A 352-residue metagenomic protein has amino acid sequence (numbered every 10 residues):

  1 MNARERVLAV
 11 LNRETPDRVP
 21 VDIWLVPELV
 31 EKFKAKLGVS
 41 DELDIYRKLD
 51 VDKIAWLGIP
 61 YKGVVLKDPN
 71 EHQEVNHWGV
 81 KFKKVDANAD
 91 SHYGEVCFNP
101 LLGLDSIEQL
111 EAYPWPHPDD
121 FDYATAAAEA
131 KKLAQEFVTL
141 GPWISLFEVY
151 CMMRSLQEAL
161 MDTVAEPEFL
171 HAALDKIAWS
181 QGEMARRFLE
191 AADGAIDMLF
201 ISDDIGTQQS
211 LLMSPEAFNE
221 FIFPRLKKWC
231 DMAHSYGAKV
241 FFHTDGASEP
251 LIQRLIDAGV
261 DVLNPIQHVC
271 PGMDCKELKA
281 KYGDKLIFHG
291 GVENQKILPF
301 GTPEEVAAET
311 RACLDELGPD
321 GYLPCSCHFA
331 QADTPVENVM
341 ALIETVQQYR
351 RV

Functional and structural regions predicted by a protein language model:
M1-L37, V75, K84, A112-V352: Active-site loop segments of alpha/beta catalytic cores
K34-K67: Segments that shape or occlude catalytic/ligand-binding pockets
I45-L57, F98-P114, I144-Q157: An N-terminal domain-start capping segment
Y46, G79, T139: Hydrophobic/aromatic pocket-lining and membrane-interface residues
V64-Y113, E136: A contiguous, low-structure linker/loop signature
